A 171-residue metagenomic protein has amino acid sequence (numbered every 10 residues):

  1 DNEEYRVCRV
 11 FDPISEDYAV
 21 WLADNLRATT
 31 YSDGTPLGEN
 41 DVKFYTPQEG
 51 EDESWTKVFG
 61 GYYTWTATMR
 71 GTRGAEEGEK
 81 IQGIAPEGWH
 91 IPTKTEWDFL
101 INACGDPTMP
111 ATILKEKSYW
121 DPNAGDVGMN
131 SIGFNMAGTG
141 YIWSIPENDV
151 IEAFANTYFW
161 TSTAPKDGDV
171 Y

Functional and structural regions predicted by a protein language model:
D1-Y171: Conserved positions within compact, well-structured domain cores
